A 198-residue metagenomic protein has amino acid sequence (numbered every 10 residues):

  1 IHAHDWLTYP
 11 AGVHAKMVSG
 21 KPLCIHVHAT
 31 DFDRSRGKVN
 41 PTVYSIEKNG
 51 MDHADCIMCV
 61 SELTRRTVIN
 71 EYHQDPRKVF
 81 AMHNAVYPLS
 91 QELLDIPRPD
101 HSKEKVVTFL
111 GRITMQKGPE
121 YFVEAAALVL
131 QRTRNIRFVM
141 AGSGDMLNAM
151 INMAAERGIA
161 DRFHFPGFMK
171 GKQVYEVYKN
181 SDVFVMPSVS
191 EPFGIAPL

Functional and structural regions predicted by a protein language model:
A3-T8: Short His-centered aromatic/hydrophobic patch
S19-C24, F32-N49, P88, E92: Nucleotide-sugar donor phosphate/pyrophosphate-binding loop at the beta->alpha transition of glycosyltransferases
L63, A85: Carbohydrate-associated surface elements
D100-A126: Conserved donor-binding/catalytic core segment of Leloir-type glycosyltransferases
A149-M169: Nucleotide-activated donor-binding/catalytic signature segment of Leloir-type glycosyltransferases, i.e., the conserved
F168-M169, E176-S181: Short alpha-helical donor nucleotide-sugar binding micro-motif in glycosyltransferases
V189: Aromatic "clamp/platform" in nucleotide-sugar-dependent glycosyltransferases that forms part of the donor/acceptor
